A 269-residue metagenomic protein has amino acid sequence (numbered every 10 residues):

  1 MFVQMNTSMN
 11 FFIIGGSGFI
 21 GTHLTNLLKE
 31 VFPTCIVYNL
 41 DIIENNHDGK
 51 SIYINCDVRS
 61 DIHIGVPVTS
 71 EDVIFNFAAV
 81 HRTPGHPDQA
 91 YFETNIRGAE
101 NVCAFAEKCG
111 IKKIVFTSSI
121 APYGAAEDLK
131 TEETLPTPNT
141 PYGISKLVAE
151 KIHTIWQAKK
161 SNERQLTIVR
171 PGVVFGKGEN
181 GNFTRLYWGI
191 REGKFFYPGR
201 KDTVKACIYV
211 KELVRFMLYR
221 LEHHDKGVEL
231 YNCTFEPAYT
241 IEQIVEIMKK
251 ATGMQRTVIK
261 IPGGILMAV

Functional and structural regions predicted by a protein language model:
F11-V31: N-terminal Rossmann NAD(P)H-binding glycine-rich loop of SDR-like oxidoreductase domains
N46-D61: Rossmann-fold cofactor-recognition segment
V58-R97, N101, F105-K108, Y123: NAD(P)H-binding glycine-rich loop region in Rossmannoid oxidoreductase-like domains and their noncatalytic homologs
E93, R97, E127-F175, E179 (+2 more regions): Catalytic helix-loop patch of NAD(P)-dependent Rossmann-fold dehydrogenases
T94-A99, V115-S118, S145-K146, A206: Short alpha-helix in the Rossmann-fold core of NAD(P)-dependent oxidoreductases
N101-P141: Conserved Rossmann-fold NAD(P)-dependent oxidoreductase catalytic core, especially the SDR/UDP-sugar
E179-R185, G199-E222, V228-N232: Substrate-positioning beta->alpha
Y219-V269: Mid/C-terminal beta-alpha module of Rossmann-like enzyme folds, strongest in SDR-family dehydrogenases/epimerases
